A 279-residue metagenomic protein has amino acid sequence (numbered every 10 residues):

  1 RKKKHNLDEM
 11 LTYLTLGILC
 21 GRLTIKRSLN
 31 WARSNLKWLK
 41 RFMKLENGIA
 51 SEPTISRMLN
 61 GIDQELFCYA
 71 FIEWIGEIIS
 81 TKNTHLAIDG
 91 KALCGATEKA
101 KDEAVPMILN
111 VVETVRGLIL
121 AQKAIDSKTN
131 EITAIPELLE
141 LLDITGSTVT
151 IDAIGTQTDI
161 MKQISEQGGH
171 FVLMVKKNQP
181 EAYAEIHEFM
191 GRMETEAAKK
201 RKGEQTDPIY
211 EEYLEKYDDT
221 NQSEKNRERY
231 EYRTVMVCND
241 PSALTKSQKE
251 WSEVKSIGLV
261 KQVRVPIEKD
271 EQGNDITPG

Functional and structural regions predicted by a protein language model:
R1-I151, T156-D159: Conserved, well-structured functional cores that handle cations and Mg-NTP chemistry
N47, M161, E271-D275: Short, flexible, solvent-exposed loop/turn segments with mixed acidic/basic and small polar residues
L118-T220: Nuclease catalytic cores that cleave nucleic-acid phosphodiester bonds, predominantly acidic two-metal-ion
K176-K177, E181-G279: An anionic, glycine-rich sequence signature occurring as long contiguous blocks
